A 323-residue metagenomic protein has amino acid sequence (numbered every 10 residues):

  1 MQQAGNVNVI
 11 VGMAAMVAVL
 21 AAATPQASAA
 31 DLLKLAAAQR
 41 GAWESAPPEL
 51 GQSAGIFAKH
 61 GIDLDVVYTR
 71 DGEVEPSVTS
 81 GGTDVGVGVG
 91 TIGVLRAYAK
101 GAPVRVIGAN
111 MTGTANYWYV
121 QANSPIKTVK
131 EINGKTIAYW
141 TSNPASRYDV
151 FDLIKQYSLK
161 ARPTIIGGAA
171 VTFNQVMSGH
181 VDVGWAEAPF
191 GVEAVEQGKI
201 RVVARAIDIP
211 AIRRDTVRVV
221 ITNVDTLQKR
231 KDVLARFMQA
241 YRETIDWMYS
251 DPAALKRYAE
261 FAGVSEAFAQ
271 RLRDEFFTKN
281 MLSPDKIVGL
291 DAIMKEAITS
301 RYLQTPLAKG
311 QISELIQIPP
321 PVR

Functional and structural regions predicted by a protein language model:
Q2-M13: Bacterial N-terminal signal peptides that target proteins for export
V11-A22: Bacterial N-terminal signal peptides
T24-S28: Signal peptide processing junction and immediate N-terminal pro/mature segment of secreted/exported proteins
A29-A170, Q175-S178, D182-A188, K199-A206 (+1 more regions): Short, glycine-/small- and polar/acidic-enriched structural segments that line small-molecule recognition paths
I92, A170-E260: Pocket-lining segment of extracytoplasmic ligand-binding domains
Q228-Q304: Secondary-structure end/capping motifs
A297-R323: Conserved C-terminal helix/tail region of periplasmic/extracytoplasmic solute-binding proteins
